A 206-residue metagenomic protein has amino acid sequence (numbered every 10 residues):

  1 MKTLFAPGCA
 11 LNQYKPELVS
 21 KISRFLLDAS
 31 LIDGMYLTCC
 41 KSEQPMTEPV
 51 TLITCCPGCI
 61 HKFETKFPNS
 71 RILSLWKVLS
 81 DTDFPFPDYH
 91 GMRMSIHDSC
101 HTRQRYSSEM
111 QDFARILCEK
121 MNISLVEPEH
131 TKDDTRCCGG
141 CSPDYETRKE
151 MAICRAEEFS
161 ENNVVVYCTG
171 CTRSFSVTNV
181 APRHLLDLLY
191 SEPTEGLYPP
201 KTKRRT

Functional and structural regions predicted by a protein language model:
M1-T206: Iron-sulfur cluster-binding electron-transfer modules in prokaryotic oxidoreductases
